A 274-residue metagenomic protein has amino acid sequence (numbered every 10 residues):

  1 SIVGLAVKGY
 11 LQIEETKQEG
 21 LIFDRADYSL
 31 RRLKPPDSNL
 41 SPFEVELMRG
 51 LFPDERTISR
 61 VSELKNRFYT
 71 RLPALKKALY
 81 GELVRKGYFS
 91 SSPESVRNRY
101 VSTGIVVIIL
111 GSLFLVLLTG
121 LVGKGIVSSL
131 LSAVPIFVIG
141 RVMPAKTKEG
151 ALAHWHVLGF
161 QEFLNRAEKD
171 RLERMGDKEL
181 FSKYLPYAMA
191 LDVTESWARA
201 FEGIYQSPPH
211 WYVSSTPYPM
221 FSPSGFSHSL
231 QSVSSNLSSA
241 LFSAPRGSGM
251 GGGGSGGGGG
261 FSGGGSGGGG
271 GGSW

Functional and structural regions predicted by a protein language model:
S1-G111, V116-G120, K146: Donor-sugar nucleotide-binding helix/loop cap in glycosyltransferases
E14-E15, S92, G123-I126, L172-R174 (+1 more regions): Extended hydrophobic-aromatic, low-complexity segments
S41, D54, G120-L121, G125 (+3 more regions): Serine/threonine-rich low-complexity intrinsically disordered regions
K65-A74, A78-Y88, R97-R99, L131-V134 (+1 more regions): Short hydrophobic helical membrane-anchoring segments positioned at the boundary with long low-complexity
S112-L115, V134-M143: Alpha-helical transmembrane segments
L115-V134: Hydrophobic alpha-helical transmembrane segments
